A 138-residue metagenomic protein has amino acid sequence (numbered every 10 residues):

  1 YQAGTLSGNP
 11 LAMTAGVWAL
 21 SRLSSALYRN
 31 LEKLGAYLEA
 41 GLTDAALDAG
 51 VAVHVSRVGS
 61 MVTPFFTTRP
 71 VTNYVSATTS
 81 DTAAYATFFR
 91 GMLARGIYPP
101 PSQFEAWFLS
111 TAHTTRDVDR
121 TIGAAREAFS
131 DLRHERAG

Functional and structural regions predicted by a protein language model:
Y1-G138: Conserved N-terminal phosphate-binding loop of PLP-dependent enzymes in the Aspartate aminotransferase
